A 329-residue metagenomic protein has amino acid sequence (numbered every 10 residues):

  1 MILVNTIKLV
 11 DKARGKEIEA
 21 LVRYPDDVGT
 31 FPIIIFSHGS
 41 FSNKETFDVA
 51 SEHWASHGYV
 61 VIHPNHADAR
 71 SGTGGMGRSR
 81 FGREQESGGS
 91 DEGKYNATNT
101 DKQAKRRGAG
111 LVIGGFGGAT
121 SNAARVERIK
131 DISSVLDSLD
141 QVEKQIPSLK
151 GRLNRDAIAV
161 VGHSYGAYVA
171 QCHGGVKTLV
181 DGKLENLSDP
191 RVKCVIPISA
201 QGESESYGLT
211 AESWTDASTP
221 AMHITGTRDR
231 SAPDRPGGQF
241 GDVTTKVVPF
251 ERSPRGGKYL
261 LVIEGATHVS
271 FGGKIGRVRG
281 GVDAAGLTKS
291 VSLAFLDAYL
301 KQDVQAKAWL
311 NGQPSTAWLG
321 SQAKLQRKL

Functional and structural regions predicted by a protein language model:
M1-G29: N-terminal cap/lid segment of alpha/beta-hydrolase-fold proteins
G29-F31, F36-G74, S204-E205, R230-D234: Short substrate-entry loop that stabilizes the transition state in hydrolases
F36-S40, H163-S164, A200, G226: Glycine-rich His-Gly loop
G82-R155: Alpha/beta-hydrolase active-site loop
G118-A123, S206-L209, K274-G286: Active-site rim elements
V135-D216: Primarily recognizes the serine-hydrolase "nucleophile elbow" in alpha/beta-hydrolase and SGNH/GDSL folds
K183-G265: The feature captures the conserved acid-bearing segment of alpha/beta-hydrolase catalytic domains
I263-L329: Alpha/beta-hydrolase-fold serine-hydrolase catalytic core, especially in secreted/extracellular enzymes
